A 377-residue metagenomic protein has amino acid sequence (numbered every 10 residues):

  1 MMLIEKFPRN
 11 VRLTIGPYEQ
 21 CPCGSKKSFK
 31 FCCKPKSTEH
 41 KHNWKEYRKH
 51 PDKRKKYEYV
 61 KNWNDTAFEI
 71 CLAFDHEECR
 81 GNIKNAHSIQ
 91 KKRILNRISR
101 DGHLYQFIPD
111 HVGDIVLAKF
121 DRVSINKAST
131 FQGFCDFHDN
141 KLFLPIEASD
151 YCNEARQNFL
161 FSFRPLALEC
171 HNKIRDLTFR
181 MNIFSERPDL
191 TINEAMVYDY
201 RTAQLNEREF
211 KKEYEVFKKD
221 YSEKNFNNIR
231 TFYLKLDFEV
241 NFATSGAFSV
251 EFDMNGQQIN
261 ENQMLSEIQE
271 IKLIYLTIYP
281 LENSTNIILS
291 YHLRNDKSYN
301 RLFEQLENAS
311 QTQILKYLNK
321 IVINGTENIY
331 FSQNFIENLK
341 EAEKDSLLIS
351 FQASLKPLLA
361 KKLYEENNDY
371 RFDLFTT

Functional and structural regions predicted by a protein language model:
I4-R12: Short, intrinsically disordered linker segments that flank or connect zinc-binding domains
P17, P35-N140, L144-I146: An N-terminal structural lobe/cap that precedes and organizes the functional/catalytic core across diverse proteins
E19-P22: Extracellular cysteine-rich, disulfide-stabilized repeat modules
G24-K26: Extracellular repeat turn/loop positions enriched in glycine and acidic/polar residues, especially those that create
K30-K34: Cysteine-centered loop/knuckle micro-motif
K45-R48, E207-T377: Charge-dense, low-complexity intrinsically disordered regions
P51-V60, T66-E69, V123, L177-I183 (+1 more regions): Metal-centered catalytic cores of metalloenzymes
G102-R201: Internal, well-ordered alpha/beta segment that forms a basic, Gly-enriched binding/recognition surface
